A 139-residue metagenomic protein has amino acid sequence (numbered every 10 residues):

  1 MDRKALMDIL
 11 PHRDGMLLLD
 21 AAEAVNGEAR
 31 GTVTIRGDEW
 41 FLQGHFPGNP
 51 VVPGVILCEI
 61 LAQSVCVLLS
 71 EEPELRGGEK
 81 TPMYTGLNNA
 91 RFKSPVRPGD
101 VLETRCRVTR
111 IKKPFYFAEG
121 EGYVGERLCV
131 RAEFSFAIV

Functional and structural regions predicted by a protein language model:
M1-L6, V101-T104: Short Pro/Gly-enriched beta-strand edge/turn motifs at strand-loop
M7, G48, F92-S94: Beta-strand-rich interaction surfaces with strong enrichment in secreted/lumenal proteins
R13-V52: Catalytic strand-loop segment that frames the active site of acyl-thioester-processing enzymes
M16-L18, L102, Y116: Hydrophobic core residues within well-ordered beta-strands of beta-rich domains
D20-E23, N88, K93, R107-T109: Conserved positions in beta-strands of structured domains
N26-G27, V96-D100, R107-V139: HotDog/MaoC-like acyl-thioester-processing domains
Q43-V67, Y84: Compact, glycine-rich, soluble single-domain proteins
S64-E103: Hydrophobic beta-strand-centered segment that forms part of the acyl-chain substrate-binding groove
